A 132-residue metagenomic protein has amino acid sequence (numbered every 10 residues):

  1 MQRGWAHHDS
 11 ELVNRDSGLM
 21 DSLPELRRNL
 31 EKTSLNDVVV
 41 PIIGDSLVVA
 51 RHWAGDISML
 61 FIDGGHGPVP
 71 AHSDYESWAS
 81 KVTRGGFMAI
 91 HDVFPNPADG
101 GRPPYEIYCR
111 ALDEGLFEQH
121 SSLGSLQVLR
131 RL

Functional and structural regions predicted by a protein language model:
M1-L132: S-adenosylmethionine/decaboxylated-SAM
